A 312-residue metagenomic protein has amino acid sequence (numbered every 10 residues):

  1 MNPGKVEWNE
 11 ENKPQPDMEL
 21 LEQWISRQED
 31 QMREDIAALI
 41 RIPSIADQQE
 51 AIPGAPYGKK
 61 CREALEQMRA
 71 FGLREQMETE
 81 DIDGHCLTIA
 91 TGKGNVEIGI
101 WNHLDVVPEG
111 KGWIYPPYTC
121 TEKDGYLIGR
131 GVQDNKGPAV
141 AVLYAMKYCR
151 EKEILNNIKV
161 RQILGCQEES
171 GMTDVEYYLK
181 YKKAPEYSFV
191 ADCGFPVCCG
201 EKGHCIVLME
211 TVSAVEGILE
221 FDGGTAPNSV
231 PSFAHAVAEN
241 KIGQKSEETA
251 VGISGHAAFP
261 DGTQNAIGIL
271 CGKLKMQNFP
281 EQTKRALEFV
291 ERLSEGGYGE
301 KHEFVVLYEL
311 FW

Functional and structural regions predicted by a protein language model:
P3-W101, V106-E109: N-terminal helical capping/dimerization or prosegment-like subdomains of hydrolases acting on amide or phosphate bonds
Q67-F71, A141, Y187-S188: Amphipathic alpha-helical segments that form well-ordered structural scaffolds and often line/cohere around active
T79, I89, C120-E122, M209 (+1 more regions): A structural signal for short hydrophobic beta-strand segments in well-ordered beta-sheet cores
E80-I82, G129, Q162, F189-A191 (+1 more regions): General beta-strand structural signal in soluble alpha/beta enzymes
I82-G84, G165, F221: Conserved beta-strand termini and adjacent loop/short-helix elements that scaffold enzyme active sites in alpha/beta
L87, Y126-L127, S246-E248: Hydrophobic residues embedded in beta-strands of well-ordered beta-sheets
V96-L164, S170: Active-site metal-coordination/substrate-binding segment of hydrolases, especially metallo-dependent peptidases
E169, V175-W312: Midchain, well-structured core segments that form catalytic/ion-binding scaffolds
